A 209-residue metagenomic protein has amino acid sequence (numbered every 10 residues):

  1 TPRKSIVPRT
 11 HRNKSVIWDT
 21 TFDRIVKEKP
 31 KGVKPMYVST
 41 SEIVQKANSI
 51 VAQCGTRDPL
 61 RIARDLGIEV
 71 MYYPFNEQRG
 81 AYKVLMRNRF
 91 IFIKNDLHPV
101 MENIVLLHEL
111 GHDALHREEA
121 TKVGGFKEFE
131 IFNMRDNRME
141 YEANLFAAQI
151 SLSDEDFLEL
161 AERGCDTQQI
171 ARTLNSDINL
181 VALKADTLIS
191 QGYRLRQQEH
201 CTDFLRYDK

Functional and structural regions predicted by a protein language model:
T1-K209: Active-site hotspot residues in diverse enzymes, especially metal/ion-binding acidic/histidine motifs
